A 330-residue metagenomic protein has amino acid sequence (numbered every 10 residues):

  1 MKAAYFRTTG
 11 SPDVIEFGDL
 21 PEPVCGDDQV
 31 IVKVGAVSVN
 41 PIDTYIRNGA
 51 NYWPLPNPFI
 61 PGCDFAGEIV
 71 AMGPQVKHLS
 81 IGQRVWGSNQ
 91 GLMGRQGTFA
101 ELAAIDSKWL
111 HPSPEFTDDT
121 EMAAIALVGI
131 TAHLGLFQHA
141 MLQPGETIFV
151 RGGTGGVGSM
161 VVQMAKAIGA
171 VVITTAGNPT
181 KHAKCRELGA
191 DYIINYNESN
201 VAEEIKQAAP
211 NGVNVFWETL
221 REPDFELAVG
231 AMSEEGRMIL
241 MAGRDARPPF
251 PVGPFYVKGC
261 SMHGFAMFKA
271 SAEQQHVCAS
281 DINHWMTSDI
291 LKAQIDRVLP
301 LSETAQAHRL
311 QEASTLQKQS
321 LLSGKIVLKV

Functional and structural regions predicted by a protein language model:
P21-S38, A50-G91: Glycine-rich beta-strand-centered segment in the early N-terminal region that forms part of a ligand/cofactor-binding
H78, S88-G152: NAD(P)H dinucleotide-binding glycine-rich loop of Rossmann-like/cofactor-binding domains, especially the beta1-alpha1
R84, T147, V171, G236-R237 (+1 more regions): Short glycine-centered segments of the SAM/dcSAM-binding site in methyltransferase folds
W86, F149, N214-W217, I239: N-terminal Rossmann-like NAD(P) cofactor-binding module of classical short-chain dehydrogenase/reductase
M122-E198: Mid-domain Rossmann-like dinucleotide-binding core that forms the NAD(H)/NADP(H) cofactor-binding site
N200-P210: Short amphipathic alpha-helix with an adjacent loop that forms part of the alpha/beta core around
P223-K292, K329-V330: Glycine-rich phosphate-binding loop and adjacent beta-alpha segment of Rossmann(oid) nucleotide-cofactor-binding
E273-V330: C-terminal hydrophobic helical "lid"/dimerization subdomain of Rossmann-like NAD(P)H-dependent oxidoreductases
